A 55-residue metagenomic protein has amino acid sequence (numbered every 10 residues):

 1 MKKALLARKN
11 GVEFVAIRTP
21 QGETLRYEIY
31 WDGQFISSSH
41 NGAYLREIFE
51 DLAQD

Functional and structural regions predicted by a protein language model:
M1-R26: Short N-terminal "domain-start" leader segments that mark the transition from disordered tails or signal peptides into
L25-D32, I36-D55: A short, charged, amphipathic alpha-helix used as a generic interaction element across diverse proteins
